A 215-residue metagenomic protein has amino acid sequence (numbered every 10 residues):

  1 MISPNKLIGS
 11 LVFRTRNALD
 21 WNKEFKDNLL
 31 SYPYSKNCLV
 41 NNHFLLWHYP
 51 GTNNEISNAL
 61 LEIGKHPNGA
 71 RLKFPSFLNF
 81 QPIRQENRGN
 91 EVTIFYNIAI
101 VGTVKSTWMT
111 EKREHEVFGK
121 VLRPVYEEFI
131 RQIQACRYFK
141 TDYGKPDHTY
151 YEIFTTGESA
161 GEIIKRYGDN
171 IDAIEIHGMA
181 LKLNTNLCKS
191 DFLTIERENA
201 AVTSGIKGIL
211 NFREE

Functional and structural regions predicted by a protein language model:
M1-R88, K207-E215: Small/polar-rich, solvent-exposed N-terminal microdomains that initiate assembly or binding
P4-K6, S10, L19, I100 (+2 more regions): Intrinsic disorder/low-complexity segments
N53, H66, R71, V104 (+6 more regions): Compositionally biased, intrinsically disordered low-complexity regions
R88-F95, V101-I133: Extracellular/virion structural assembly segments
N90-T107, D169-K189: Oligomerization/assembly interface segments of phage tail-like spikes and tubes
F118-L187: Acidic-leaning, charged glycine-interspersed low-complexity segments
Y126-R131, E196-E215: Short, cationic low-complexity segments
D191-L193: Protein-protein interaction interfaces in oligomeric scaffolds, predominantly long amphipathic alpha-helices
